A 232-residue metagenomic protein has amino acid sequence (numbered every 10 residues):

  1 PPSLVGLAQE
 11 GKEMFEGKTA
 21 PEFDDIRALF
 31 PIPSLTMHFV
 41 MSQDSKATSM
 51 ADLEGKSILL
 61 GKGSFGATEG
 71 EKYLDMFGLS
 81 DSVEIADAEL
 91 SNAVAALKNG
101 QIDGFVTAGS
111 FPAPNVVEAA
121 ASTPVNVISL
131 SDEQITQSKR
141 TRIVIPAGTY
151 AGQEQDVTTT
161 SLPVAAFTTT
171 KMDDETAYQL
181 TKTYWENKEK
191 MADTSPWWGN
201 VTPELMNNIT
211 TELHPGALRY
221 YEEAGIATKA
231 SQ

Functional and structural regions predicted by a protein language model:
P1, A28-F30, H38-V40, L59-G61 (+2 more regions): Structural recognition of the beta-strand scaffold that forms the well-ordered cores of secreted hydrolase catalytic
P1-P33: Acidic, polar ligand-binding/catalytic clefts
P2, G6-Q9, Q43, S57 (+7 more regions): Sec/Tat-exported extracytoplasmic proteins
P2-L4, S34, S42-S45, G63 (+2 more regions): Solvent-exposed coil/turn segments that connect beta secondary-structure elements in extracytoplasmic/periplasmic
K12-E13, K18, D81-F167: Pocket-lining segment of extracytoplasmic ligand-binding domains
P31-N99, P203, N207, T211-G216: Bilobed "Venus flytrap"/periplasmic-binding protein-like clamshell domains and structurally analogous long
S34-A47, R142, L162-T176: A bilobed periplasmic-binding-protein/Venus flytrap-type ligand-binding module shared by bacterial periplasmic
A88, N92, K98-N99, G109-A120 (+2 more regions): An extracytoplasmic/periplasmic, membrane-proximal ligand-sensing/linker region
